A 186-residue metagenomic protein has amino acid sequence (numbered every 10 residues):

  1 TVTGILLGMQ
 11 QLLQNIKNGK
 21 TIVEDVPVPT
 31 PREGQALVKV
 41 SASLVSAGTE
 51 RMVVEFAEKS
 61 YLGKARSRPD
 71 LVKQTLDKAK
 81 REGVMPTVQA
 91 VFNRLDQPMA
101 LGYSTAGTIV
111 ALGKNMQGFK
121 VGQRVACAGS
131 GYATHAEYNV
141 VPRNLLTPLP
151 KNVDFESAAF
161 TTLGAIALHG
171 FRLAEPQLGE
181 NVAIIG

Functional and structural regions predicted by a protein language model:
G4-Q97: Short N-terminal strand-loop motif that marks the start of NAD(P)H/FAD-dependent oxidoreductase cofactor-binding domains
Q11, N181-V182: Conserved hydrophobic helix-helix packing surfaces used for dimerization/oligomerization
R32, K120-V121, P142, Q177: Residue-level recognition of short, solvent-exposed, well-ordered loop/turn junctions that link secondary-structure
E50, A133-V140: Short, Lys/Arg- and Gly-enriched loop/turn segments at beta-strand edges
P86-Q97, S104-S130: A glycine-/small-residue-rich N-terminal strand-loop-strand element that serves as the cofactor-binding glycine loop
L101-Y103, A128, H135, L145 (+2 more regions): A glycine-rich, Thr/Ser-enriched phosphate-binding loop motif common to dinucleotide/cofactor-binding enzymes
